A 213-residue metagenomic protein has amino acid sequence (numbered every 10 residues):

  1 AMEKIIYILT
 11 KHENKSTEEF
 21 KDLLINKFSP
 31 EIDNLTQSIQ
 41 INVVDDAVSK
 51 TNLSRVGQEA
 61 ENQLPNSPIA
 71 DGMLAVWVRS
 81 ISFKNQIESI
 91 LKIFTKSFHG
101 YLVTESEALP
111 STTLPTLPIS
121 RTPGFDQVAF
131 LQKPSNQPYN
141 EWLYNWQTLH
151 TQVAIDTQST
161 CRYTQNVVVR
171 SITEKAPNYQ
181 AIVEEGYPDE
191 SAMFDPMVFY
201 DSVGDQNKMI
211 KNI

Functional and structural regions predicted by a protein language model:
M2-I213: Macromolecular interaction modules
